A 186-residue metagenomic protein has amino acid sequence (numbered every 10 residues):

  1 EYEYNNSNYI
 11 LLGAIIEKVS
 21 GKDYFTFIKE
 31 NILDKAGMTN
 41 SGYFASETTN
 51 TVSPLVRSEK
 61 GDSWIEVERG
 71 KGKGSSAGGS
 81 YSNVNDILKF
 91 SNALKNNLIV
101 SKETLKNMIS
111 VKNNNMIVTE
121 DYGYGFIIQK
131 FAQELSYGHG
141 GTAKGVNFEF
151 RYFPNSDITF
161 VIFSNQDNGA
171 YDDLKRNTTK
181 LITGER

Functional and structural regions predicted by a protein language model:
E1-T142: Short, surface-exposed loop or secondary-structure junction motifs that flank catalytic or metal-binding residues
L94, Q166-D167: Short, glycine/serine-rich, charged loops/turns that create anion-binding and catalytic segments at active sites
V118, S136, F160-I162, A170-D172: Short acidic, gly/pro-rich beta-turn/loop elements at beta-sheet edges and active-site/ligand-binding grooves
G125, G141, T159, L174-K175 (+1 more regions): Glycine-centered structural positions embedded in regular secondary structure
G138-H139, E149-Y152, S156-Q166: Short, well-ordered beta-strand elements
G145-V146: Short, small/polar residue-rich loop motifs at catalytic or cofactor-binding pockets
D167-R186: Short, gly/Ser/Thr-rich active-site loops of penicillin-recognizing serine hydrolases
